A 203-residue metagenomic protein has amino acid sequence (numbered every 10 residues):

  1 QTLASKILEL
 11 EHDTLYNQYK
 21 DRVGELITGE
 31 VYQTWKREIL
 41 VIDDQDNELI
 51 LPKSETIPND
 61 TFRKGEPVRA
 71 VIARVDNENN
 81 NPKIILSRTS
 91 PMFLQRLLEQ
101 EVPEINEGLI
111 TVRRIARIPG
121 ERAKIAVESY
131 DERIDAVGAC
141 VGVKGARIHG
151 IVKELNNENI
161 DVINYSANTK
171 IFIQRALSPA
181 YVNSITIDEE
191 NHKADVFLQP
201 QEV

Functional and structural regions predicted by a protein language model:
Q1-V203: RNA-contacting regions in translation and RNA-metabolism proteins, encompassing KH/S1 modules where present
